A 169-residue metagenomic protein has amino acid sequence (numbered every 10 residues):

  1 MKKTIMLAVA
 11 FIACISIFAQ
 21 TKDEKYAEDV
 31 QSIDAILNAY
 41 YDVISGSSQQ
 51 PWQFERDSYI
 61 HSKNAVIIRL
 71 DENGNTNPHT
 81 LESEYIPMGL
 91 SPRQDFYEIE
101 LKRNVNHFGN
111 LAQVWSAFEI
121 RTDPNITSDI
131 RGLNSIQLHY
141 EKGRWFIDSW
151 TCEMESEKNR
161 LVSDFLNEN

Functional and structural regions predicted by a protein language model:
M1-E24: Bacterial Sec-dependent N-terminal signal peptides
A19-F54, Y59, N167-N169: Short, low-complexity N-terminal intrinsically disordered segments enriched in polar/charged residues
Y40, E55-D57, A65, V114 (+1 more regions): Hydrophobic pocket/interface hotspot
S48-T76: N-terminal, post-signal-peptide region of Sec/Tat-exported proteins
V66-I67, T76-P124: Surface-exposed, charged secondary-structure patches
D71, S116-F118, T151: A mature extracytoplasmic/lumenal domain signature
P78-T80, N125-S128, E157-D164: A short, polar/proline- and glycine-enriched secondary-structure boundary/capping micro-motif
R131-L161: Short beta-strand edge/turn micro-motifs at domain boundaries
